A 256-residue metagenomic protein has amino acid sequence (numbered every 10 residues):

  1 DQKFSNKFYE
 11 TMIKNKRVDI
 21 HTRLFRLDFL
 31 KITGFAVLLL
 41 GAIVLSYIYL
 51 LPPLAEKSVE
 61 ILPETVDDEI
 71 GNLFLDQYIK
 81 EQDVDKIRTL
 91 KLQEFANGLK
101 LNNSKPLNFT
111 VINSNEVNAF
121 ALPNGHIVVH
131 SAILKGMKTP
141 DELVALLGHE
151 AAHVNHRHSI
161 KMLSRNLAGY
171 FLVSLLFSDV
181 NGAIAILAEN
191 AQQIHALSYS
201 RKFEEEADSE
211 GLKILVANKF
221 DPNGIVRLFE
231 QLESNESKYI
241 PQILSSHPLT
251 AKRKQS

Functional and structural regions predicted by a protein language model:
K3-S256: A Zn2+-metalloprotease active-site environment signal
